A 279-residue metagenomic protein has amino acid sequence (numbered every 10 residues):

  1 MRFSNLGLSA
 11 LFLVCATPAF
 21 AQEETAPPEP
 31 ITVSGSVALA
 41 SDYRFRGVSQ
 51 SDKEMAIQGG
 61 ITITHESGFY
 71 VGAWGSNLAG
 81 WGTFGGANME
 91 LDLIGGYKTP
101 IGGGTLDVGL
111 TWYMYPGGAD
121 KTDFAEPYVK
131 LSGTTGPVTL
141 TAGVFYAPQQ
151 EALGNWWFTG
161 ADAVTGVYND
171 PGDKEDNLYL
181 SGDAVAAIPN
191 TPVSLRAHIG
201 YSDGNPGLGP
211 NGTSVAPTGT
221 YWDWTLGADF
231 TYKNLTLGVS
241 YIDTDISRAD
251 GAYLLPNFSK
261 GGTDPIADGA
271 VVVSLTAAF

Functional and structural regions predicted by a protein language model:
M1-P30: Cleavable N-terminal export/targeting peptides
E23-A79: Short glycine/proline- and aromatic-enriched beta-strand/turn motifs that initiate or cap beta-hairpins
P27-G35, M55-I57, H65-F69, L91 (+8 more regions): Outer-envelope beta-barrel architecture signal
G35-V37, I61, V71-A73, G95 (+7 more regions): Membrane-embedded beta-strand positions of outer-membrane beta-barrel proteins
L39-F45, G75-A79, T99, W112-P116 (+7 more regions): Transmembrane beta-strands of outer-membrane beta-barrel pores
F45-D52, W81-M89, G118-A125, A152-G160 (+2 more regions): Outer-membrane beta-barrel translocator domains and adjoining extracellular loop/strand segments of Gram-negative
F124-T213: Detector for outer-membrane/organellar transmembrane beta-barrel domains, recognizing the amphipathic beta-strand
F230-Y232, T263-F279: Outer-membrane beta-barrel "beta-signal"
